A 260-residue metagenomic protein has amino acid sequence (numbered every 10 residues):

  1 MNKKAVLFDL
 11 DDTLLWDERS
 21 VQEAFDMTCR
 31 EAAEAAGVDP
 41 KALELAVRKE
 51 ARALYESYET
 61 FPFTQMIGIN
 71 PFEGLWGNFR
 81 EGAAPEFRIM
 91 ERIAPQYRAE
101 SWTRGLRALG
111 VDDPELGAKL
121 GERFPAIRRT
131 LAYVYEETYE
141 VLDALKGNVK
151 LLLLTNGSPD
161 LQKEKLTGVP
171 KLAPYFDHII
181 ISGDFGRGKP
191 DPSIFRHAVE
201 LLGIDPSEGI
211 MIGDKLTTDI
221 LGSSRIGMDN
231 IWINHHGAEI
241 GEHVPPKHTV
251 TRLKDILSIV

Functional and structural regions predicted by a protein language model:
M1-V6, W16-R19, E34-K41, Y139-D143 (+1 more regions): Asp-based, Mg2+/Mn2+-dependent phosphohydrolase catalytic module
K3-L10, L14-Y135: N-terminal helical cap/lid subdomain that shapes the substrate entry/recognition surface in HAD-like hydrolases
L75-G77, N148-L152: Long, charge-rich low-complexity segments
